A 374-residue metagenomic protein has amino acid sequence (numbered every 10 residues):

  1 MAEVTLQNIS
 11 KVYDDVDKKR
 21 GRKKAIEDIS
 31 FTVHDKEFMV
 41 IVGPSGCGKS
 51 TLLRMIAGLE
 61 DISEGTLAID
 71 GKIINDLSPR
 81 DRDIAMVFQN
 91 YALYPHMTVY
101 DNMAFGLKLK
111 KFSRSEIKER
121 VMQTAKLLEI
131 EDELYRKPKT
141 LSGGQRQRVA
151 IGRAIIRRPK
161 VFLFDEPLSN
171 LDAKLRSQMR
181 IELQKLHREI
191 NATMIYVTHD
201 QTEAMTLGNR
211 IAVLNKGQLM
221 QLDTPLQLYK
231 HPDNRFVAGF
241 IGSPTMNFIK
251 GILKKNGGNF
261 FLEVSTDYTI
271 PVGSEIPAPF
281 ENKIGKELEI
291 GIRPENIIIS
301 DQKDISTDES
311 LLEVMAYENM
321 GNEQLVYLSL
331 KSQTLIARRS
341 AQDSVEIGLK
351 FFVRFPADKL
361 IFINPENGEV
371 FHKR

Functional and structural regions predicted by a protein language model:
T5, T32, A68, F352-R354: ABC ATPase nucleotide-binding domain
I29-V40: Pre-Walker A (P-loop) beta-loop-beta motif of ABC nucleotide-binding domains
V42-P44: The feature captures the beta-strand-to-loop junction immediately N-terminal to the Walker
A57: Helix-to-loop junction immediately C-terminal to a conserved catalytic motif
G65-I73: Conserved ABC transporter NBD signature motif
R82-F236, F240: ABC ATPase nucleotide-binding domains
K255-R374: Non-catalytic connector elements of ABC transporters
